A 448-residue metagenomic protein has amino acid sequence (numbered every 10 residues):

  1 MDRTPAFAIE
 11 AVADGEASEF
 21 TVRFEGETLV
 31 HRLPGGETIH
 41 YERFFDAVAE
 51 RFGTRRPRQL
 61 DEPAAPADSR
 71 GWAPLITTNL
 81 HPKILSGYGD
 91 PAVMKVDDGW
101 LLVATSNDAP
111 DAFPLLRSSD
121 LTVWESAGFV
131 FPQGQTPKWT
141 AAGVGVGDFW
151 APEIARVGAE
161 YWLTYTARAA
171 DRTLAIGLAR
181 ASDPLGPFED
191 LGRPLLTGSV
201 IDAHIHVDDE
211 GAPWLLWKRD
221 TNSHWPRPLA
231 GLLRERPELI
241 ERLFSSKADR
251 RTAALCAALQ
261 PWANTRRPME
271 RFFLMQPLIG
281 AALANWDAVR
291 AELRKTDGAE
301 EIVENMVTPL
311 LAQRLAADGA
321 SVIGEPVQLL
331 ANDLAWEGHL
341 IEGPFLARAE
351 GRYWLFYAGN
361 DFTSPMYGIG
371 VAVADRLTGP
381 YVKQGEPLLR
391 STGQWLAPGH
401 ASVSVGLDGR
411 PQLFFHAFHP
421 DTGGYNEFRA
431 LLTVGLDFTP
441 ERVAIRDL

Functional and structural regions predicted by a protein language model:
T4-A8, V12-E19, R23-T28, G36 (+1 more regions): Carbohydrate-active catalytic/glycan-binding domains of CAZyme proteins, especially the secreted or lumenal ectodomains
